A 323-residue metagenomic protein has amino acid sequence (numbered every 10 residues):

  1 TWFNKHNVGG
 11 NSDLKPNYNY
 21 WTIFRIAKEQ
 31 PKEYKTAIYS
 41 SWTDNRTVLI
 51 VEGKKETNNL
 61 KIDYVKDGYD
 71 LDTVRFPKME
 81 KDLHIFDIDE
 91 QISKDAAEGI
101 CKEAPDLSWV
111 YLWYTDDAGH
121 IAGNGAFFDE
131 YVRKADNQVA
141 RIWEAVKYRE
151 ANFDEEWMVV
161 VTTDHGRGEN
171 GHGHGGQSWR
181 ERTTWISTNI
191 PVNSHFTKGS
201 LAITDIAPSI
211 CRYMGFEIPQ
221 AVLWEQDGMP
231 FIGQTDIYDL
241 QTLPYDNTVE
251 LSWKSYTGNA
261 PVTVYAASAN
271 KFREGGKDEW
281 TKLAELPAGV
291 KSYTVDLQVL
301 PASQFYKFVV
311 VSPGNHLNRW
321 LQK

Functional and structural regions predicted by a protein language model:
T1-K102: Active-site-proximal alpha/beta segments of enzymes that process anionic O-linked groups
T1-W2, G175-E217: Substrate-binding rim/cap in mid-to-C-terminal beta-strand-loop elements of soluble/periplasmic
V51-K54, G68, K94-N137, R141: Active-site His/acidic residue clusters
K134-G175, I210: Metal-dependent active-site segment of extracytoplasmic phospho-/sulfohydrolases and closely related
V161-N189, I237, Q322: Histidine-centered active-site microenvironments of extracellular/periplasmic hydrolases and transferases
M214-T248: Polar, surface-exposed loop/tail segments that function as active-site lids or cofactor/substrate-recognition elements
V249-G258: Conserved aromatic anchor
P301-L321: Short, aromatic- and glycine-rich surface loops/edge beta-strands on solvent-exposed regions
